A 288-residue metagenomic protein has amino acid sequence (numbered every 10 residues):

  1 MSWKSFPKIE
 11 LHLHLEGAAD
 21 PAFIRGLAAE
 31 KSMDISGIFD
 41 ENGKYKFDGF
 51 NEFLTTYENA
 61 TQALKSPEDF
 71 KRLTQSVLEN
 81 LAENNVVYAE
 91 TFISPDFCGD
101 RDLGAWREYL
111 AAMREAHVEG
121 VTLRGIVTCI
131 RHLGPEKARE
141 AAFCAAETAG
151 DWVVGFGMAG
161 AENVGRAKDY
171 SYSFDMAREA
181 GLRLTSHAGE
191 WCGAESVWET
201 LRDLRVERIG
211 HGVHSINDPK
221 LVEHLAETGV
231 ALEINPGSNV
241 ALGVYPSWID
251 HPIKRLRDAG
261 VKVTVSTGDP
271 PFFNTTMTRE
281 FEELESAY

Functional and structural regions predicted by a protein language model:
M1-L182, W191-S196, D203-R208, H214-A231 (+1 more regions): Metal-cofactor-binding active-site regions of metalloenzymes
